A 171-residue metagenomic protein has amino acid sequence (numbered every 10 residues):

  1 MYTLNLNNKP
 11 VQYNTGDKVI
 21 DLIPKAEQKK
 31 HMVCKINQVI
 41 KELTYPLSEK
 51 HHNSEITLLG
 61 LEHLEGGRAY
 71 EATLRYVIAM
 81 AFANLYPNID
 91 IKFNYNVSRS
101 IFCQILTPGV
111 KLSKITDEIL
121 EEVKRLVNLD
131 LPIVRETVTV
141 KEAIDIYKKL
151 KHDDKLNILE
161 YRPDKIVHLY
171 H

Functional and structural regions predicted by a protein language model:
N7-D17: Short, contiguous acidic and Ser/Thr-rich linear segments
G16-E27: Short amphipathic, charge-patterned alpha-helical segments
D17, L58-Y86: N-terminal catalytic cores of NTP/NDP-binding nucleotidyl/phosphoryl-transfer enzymes
H31-Y45: Short acidic beta-strand-loop surface patches of small beta-rich interaction domains
K41-L59: Eukaryotic mixed-charge, acidic/polar low-complexity intrinsically disordered regions
P46-S48, N84, K92-N96: Replace "in large, NTP-powered and nucleic-acid-processing enzymes" with "in large, NTP-powered factors and other
Y95-C103: Short, conserved phosphate-binding/catalytic loop or strand-edge motifs used in phosphoryl-/nucleotidyl-transfer
V97, T107-H171: Non-catalytic interaction/regulatory segments
